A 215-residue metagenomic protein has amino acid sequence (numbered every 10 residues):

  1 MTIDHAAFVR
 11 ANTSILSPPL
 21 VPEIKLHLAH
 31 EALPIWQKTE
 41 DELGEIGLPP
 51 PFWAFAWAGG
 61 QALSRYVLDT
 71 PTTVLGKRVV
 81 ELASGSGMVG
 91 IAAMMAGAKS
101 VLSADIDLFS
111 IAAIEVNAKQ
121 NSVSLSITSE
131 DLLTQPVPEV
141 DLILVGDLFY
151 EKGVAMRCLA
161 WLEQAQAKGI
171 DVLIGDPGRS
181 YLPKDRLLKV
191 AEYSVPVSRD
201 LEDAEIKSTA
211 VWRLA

Functional and structural regions predicted by a protein language model:
M1-A215: S-adenosylmethionine-dependent methyltransferases
